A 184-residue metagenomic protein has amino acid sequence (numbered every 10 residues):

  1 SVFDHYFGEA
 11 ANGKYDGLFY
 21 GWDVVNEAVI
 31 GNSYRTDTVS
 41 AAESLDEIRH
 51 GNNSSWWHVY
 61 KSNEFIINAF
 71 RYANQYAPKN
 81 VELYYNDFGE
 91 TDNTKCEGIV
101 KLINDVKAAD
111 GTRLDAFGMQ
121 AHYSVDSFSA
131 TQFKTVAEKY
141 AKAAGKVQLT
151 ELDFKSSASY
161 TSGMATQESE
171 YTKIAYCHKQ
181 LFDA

Functional and structural regions predicted by a protein language model:
S1, D37-V39, P78-K79, N93 (+1 more regions): Extracytoplasmic low-complexity repetitive segments enriched in small/polar residues
S1-E27, K61-Y76, L102-D110, K173-A184: An active-site-proximal structural segment forming one wall of the substrate-binding cleft that immediately precedes
V2-S54, Y84-F88, D115-G118: Active-site groove signature of glycoside hydrolases
F19-N26, H58-K61, F65-C96, V147-L152: Aromatic-lined carbohydrate-recognition surfaces of secreted/lumenal glycan-active proteins
S33-D37, A69, D92-D110, S129-A137: Distinct, well-ordered alpha-helical segments
G51-F65, E90, T94, G98 (+3 more regions): Alpha-helix N-cap and loop-to-helix initiation/capping positions
V81-D92, M119-V125, K142-H178: Active-site clefts of carbohydrate-active enzymes
D110-L114, A143-K146: Glycine-enriched alpha-helix->loop->beta-strand junction motifs that scaffold or abut catalytic
